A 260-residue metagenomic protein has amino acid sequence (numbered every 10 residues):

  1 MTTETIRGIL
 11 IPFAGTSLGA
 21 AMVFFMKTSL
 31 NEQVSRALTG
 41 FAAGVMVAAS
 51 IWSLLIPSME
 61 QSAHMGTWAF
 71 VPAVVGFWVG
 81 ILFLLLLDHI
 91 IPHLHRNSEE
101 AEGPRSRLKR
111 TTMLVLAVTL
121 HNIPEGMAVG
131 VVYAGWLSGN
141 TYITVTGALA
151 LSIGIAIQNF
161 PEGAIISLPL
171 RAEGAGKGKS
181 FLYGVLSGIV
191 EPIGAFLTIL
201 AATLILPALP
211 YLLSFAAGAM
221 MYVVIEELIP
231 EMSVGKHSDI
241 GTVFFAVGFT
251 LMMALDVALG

Functional and structural regions predicted by a protein language model:
M1-G260: Intrinsically disordered, metal-sensing/regulatory segments
